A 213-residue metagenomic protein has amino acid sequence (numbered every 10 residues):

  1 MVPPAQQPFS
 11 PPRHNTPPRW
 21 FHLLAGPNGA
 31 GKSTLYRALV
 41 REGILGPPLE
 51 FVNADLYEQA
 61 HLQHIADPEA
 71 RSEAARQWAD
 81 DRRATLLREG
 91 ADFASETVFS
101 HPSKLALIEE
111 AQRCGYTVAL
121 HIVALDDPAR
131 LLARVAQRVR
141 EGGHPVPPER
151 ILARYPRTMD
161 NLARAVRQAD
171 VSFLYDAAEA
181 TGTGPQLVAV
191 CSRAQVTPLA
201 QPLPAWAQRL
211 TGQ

Functional and structural regions predicted by a protein language model:
V2-N15: Pre-Walker A adenine-sensing motif
T16-H22, E89-A91: Pre-Walker A (Motif I) flank of P-loop NTPase domains
N28-G29: Walker A (P-loop) phosphate-binding loop of P-loop NTPases
K32: Conserved lysine of the Walker
Y36-A91: Conserved substrate/cofactor phosphate-moiety recognition/catalytic segment in nucleotide-dependent phosphotransferases
R71-V123, T158, F173: Glycine-rich phosphate-binding loop used to anchor ATP phosphates in small-molecule kinases, encompassing both
C114-R164: A glycine- and Lys/Arg-enriched "phosphate-lid" helix/loop adjacent to the NTP-binding pocket of small-molecule kinases
R164-Q213: NTP-dependent small-molecule kinase module
